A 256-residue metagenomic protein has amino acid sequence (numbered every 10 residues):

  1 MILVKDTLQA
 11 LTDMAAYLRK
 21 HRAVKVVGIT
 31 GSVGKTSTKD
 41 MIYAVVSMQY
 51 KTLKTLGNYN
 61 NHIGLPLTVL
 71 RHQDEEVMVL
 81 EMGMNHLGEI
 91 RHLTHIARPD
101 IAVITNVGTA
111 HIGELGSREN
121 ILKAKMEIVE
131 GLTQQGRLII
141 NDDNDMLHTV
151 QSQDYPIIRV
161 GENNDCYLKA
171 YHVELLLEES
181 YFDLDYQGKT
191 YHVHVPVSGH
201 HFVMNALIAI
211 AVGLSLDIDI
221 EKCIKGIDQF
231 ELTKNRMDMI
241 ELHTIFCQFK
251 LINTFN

Functional and structural regions predicted by a protein language model:
M1-V4, N235: Helix-enriched interaction subdomains in cytosolic or periplasmic regions, typified by TIR/SEFIR signaling/NADase cores
L3, L8-D142, M146-D154, G213-L216 (+1 more regions): Phosphate-binding loop of NTP-binding sites
G31, V195, L251: Short glycine-centered, acidic/aromatic-flanked micro-motifs in structured strand/loop junctions that mark active-site
E81, C247-I252: Active-site-proximal beta-strand elements of phosphoester/diester hydrolases
V103-C247: Acidic, Mg2+-coordinating active-site environments of NTP-dependent enzymes
I121, I252-N256: AMP-binding/adenylate-forming catalytic core of the ANL superfamily
